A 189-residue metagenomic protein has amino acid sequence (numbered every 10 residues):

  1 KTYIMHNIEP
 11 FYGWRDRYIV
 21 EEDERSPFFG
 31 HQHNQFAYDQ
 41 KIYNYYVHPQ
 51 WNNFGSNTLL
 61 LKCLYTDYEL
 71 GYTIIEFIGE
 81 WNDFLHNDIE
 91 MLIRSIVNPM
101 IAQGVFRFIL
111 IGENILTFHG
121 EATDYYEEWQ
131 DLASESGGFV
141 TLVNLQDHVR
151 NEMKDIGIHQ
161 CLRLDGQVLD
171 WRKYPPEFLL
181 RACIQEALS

Functional and structural regions predicted by a protein language model:
T2-A37, W51: Extreme N-terminal leader/targeting regions
H6-D16, H148-S189: A cross-taxonomic marker for long C-terminal extensions/tails that follow the last structured domain
H31-N34, Q40-H48, E127-E128, S134: Aromatic/basic-lined ligand-recognition segments that form π-stacking hydrophobic pockets flanked by Lys/Arg to engage
Y46-L92: STAS-typified acidic loop motif
D67-E69, M100-Q103, E135: Flexible, charged surface loops at secondary-structure boundaries
F84-F106: A short, well-ordered alpha-helical element
I93-N98, E127-D131, H159-R163: Short, low-complexity, polar/charged sequence segments that are solvent-exposed and flexible
V105-F108, G112-G157: Amphipathic alpha-helical interaction surfaces in cytosolic regulatory modules
